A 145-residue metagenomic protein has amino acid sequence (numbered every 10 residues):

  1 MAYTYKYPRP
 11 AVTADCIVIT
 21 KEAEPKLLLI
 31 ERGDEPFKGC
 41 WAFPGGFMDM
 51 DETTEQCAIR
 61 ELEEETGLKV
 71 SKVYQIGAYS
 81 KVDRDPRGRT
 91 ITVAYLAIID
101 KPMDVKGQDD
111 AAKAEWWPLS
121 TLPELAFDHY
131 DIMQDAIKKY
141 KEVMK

Functional and structural regions predicted by a protein language model:
M1-A2, S80: Short alpha-helical segments and helix-capping/turn motifs at coil-helix boundaries
A2-A42, E55, V70: N-terminal strand-loop-strand
M48-M144: Unchanged
